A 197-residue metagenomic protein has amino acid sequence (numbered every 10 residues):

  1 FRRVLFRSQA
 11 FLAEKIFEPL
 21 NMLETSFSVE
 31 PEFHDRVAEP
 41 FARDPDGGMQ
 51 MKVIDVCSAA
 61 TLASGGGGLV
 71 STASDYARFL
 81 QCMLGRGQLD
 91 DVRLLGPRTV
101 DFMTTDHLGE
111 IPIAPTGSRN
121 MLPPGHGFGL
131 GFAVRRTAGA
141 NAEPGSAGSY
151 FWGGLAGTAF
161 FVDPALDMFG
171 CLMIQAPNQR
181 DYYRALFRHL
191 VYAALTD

Functional and structural regions predicted by a protein language model:
R2-P144: Short, surface-exposed loop or secondary-structure junction motifs that flank catalytic or metal-binding residues
D46, A165-L166: Residue-level recognition of short loop/turn positions
P124-G125, V162-P164: Extracellular/periplasmic catalytic domains that process cell-envelope and extracellular macromolecules
A133-V134, F161-D163: Short, well-ordered beta-strand micro-motif
F151: Short, structured beta-strand/loop micro-motifs enriched in basic residues and often containing a Trp
G154-A156: Short, small/polar residue-rich loop motifs at catalytic or cofactor-binding pockets
A159-F161, D167-A176: Short, well-ordered beta-strand elements
M173-D197: Generic C-terminus detector
